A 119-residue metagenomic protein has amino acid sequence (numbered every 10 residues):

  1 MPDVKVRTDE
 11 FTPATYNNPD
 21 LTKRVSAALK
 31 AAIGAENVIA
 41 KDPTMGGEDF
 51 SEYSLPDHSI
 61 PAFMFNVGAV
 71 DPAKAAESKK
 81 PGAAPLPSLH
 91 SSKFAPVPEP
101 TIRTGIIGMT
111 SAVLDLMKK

Functional and structural regions predicted by a protein language model:
M1-K119: Metal-dependent amide/peptide-bond hydrolase catalytic core, centered on the "pita-bread" metallohydrolase fold
